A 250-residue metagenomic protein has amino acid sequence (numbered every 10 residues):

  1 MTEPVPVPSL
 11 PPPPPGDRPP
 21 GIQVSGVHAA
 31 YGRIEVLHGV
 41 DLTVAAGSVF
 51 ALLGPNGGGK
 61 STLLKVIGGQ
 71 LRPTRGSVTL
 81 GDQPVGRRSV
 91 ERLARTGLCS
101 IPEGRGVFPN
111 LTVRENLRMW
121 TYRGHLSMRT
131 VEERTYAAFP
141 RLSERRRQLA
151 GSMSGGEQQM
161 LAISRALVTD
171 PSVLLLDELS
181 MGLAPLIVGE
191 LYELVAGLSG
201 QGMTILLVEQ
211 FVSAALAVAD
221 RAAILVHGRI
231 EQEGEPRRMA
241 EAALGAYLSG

Functional and structural regions predicted by a protein language model:
L53-P55: The feature captures the beta-strand-to-loop junction immediately N-terminal to the Walker
G68: Helix-to-loop junction immediately C-terminal to a conserved catalytic motif
G76-P84, T96, M128-T130, A137 (+1 more regions): Conserved ABC transporter NBD signature motif
L149-M153, E157: Conserved ABC ATPase signature
A166-L167: ABC ATPase C-loop
D170: Conserved catalytic motifs of ABC-family nucleotide-binding domains
